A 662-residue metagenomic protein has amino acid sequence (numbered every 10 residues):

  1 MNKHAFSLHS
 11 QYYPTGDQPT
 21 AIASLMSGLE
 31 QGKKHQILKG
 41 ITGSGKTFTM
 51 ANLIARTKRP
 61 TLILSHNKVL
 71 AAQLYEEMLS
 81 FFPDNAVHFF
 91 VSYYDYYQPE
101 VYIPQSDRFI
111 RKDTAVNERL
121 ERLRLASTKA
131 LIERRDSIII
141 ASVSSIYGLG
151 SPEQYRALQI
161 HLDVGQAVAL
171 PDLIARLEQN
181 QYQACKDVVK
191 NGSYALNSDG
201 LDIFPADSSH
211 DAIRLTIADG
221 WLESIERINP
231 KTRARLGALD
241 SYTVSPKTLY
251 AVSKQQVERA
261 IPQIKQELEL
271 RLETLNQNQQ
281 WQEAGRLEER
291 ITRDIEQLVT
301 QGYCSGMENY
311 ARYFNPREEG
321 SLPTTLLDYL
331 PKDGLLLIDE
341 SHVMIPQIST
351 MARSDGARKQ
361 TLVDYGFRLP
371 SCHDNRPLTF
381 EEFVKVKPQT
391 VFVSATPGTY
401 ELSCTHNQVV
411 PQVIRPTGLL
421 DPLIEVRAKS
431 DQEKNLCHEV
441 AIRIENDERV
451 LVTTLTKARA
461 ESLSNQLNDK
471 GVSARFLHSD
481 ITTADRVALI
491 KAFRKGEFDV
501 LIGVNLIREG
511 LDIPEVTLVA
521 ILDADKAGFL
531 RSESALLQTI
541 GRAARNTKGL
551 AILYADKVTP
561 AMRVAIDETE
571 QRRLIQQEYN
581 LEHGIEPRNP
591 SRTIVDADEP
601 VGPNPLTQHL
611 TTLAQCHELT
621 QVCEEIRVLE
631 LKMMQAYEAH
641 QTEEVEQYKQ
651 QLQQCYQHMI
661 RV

Functional and structural regions predicted by a protein language model:
M1-G602, Q653: ASCE RecA-like P-loop NTPase motor cores that couple ATP hydrolysis to mechanical translocation on nucleic acids
M1-S7, I442, E578-V662: Acidic, low-complexity intrinsically disordered tails
